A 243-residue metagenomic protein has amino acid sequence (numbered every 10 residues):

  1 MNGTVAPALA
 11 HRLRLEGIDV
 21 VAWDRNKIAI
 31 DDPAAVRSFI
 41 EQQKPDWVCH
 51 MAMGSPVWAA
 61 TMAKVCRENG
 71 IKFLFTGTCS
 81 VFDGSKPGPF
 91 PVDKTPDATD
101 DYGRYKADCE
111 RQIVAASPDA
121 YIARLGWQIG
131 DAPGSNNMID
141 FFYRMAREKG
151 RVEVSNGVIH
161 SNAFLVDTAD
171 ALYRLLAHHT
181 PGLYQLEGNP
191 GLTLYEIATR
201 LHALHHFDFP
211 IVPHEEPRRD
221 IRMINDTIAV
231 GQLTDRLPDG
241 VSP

Functional and structural regions predicted by a protein language model:
M1-E16: N-terminal Rossmann NAD(P)H-binding glycine-rich loop of SDR-like oxidoreductase domains
D19-D31, H214: A short beta-strand-loop structural module common to alpha/beta enzyme folds
W23, M51, F73-C79, A123-L125: SDR active-site strand-loop-helix element
I30-E68: NAD(P)H-binding glycine-rich loop region in Rossmannoid oxidoreductase-like domains and their noncatalytic homologs
K86-A123, G130: Catalytic helix-loop patch of NAD(P)-dependent Rossmann-fold dehydrogenases
V114-H160, D167: NAD(P)-dependent short-chain dehydrogenase/reductase
E148, A169-R174, H178-R219: Mid/C-terminal beta-alpha module of Rossmann-like enzyme folds, strongest in SDR-family dehydrogenases/epimerases
F207-P243: C-terminal amphipathic/interface module of NAD(P)-dependent oxidoreductases and related NAD-binding regulators
